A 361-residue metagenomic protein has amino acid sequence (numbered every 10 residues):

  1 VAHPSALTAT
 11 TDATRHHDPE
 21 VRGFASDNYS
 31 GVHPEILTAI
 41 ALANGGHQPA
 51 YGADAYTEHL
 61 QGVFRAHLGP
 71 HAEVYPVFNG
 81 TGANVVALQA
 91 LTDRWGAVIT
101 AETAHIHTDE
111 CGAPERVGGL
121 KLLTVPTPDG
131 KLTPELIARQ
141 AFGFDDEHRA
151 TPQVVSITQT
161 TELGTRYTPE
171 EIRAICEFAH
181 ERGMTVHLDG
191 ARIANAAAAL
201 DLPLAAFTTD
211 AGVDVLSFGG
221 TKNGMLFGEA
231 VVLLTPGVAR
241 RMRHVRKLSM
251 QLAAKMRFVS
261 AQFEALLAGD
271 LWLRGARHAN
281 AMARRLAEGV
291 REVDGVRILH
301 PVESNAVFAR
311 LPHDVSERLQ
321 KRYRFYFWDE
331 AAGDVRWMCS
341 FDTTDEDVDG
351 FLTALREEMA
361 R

Functional and structural regions predicted by a protein language model:
A2-H300, S304-R322, F327-T343, F351-R361: Conserved PLP-enzyme active-site core in the AAT-like
